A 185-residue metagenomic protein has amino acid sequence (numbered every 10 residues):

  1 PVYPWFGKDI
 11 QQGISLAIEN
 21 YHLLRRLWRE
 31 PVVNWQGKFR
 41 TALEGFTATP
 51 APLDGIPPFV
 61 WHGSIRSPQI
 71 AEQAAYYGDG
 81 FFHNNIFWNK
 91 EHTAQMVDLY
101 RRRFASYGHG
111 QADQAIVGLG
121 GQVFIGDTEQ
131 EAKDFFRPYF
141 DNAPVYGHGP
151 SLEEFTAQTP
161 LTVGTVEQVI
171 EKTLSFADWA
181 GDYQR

Functional and structural regions predicted by a protein language model:
P1-R185: Active-site-adjacent structural elements that line small-molecule/cofactor binding pockets in enzymes
